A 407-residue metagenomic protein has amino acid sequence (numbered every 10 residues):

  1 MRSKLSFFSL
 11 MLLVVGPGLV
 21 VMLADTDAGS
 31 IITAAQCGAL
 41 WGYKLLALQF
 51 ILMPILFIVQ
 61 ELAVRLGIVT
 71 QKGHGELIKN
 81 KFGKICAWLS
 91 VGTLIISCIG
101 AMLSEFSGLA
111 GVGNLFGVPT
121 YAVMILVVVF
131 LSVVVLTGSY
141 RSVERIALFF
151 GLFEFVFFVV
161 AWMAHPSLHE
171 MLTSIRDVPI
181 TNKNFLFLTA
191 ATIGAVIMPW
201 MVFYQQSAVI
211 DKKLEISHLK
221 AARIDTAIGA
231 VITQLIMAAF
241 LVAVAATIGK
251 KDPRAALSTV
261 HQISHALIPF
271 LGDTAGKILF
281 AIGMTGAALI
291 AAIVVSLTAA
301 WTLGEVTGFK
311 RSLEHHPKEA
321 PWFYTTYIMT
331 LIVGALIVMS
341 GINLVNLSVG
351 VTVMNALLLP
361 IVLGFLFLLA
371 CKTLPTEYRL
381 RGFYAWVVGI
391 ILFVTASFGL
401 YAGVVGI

Functional and structural regions predicted by a protein language model:
V21, L48-K81, L89-G100, V294: Juxtamembrane transmembrane-helix boundary signature
A28-A34, F203-I232, K250-S264, R379: Hydrophobic, small-residue-rich membrane helices and short re-entrant helix-turn-helix hairpins that build
T33-Q36, E61-C86, K251-P269, T307 (+2 more regions): Flexible loop linkers connecting adjacent transmembrane helices in multi-pass alpha-helical membrane transporters
I55-V69, V209, V231-Q262: Extracellular/periplasmic helix-exit of transmembrane alpha-helices
R65, V69, A87-V118, M124-V128 (+3 more regions): Hydrophobic transmembrane alpha-helices that form the core helical bundles of multi-pass secondary transporters
K84-I85, Y121-L126, I228, I232 (+2 more regions): Loop-to-transmembrane helix boundary motifs in multi-pass membrane proteins
V91, L115-T137, F153-F158, W162 (+3 more regions): Transmembrane alpha-helical segments of multi-pass small-molecule transport proteins
L152-D177, L186-Q206, F365-L374, F398-G406: Hydrophobic alpha-helical segments and their helix-loop junctions in multi-pass secondary transporters
